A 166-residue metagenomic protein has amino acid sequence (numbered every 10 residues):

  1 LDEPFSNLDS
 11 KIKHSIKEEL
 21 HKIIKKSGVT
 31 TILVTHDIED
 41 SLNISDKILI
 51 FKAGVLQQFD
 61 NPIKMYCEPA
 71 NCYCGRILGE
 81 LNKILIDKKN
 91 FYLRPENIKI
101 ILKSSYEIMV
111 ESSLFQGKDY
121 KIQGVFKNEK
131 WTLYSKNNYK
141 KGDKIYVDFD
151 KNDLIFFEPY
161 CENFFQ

Functional and structural regions predicted by a protein language model:
L1-A70: ABC ATPase nucleotide-binding domains
E39, I63, C72, I84 (+2 more regions): Glycine-centered loop/turn positions within well-structured domains that cap or flank conserved ligand/cofactor-binding
V55, Y66, L85, K99-L102: Short acidic/glycine-rich loop or secondary-structure boundary segments that cap or lie
Y66-K88, Y92: C-terminal boundary and immediately downstream tail of ABC-type ATPase nucleotide-binding domains
N90-Q166: Non-catalytic connector elements of ABC transporters
